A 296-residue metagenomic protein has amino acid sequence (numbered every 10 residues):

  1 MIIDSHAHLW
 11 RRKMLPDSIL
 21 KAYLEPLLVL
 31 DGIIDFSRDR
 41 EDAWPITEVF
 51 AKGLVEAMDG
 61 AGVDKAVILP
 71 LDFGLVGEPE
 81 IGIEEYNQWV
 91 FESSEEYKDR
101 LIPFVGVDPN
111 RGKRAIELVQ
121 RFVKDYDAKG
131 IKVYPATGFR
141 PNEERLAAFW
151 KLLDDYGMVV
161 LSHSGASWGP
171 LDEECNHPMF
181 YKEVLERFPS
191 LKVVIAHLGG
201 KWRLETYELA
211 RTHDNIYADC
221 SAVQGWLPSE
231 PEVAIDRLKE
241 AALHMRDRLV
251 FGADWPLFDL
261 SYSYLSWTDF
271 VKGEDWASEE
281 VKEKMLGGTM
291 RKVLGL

Functional and structural regions predicted by a protein language model:
M1-S5, R12-G60, D64-K65, Q120 (+2 more regions): Mid-to-C-terminal alpha-helical segments outside catalytic/metal-binding sites
I3-A7, A66-I68, P103-V105, K129-V133 (+4 more regions): Hydrophobic faces of well-ordered beta-strands that scaffold small-molecule active sites in alpha/beta enzyme cores
H6, M58, V90, F122 (+7 more regions): Conserved, mostly hydrophobic/aromatic
W10-K13, F73-V76, P109-K113, A166-P170 (+3 more regions): Active-site environment of divalent metal-dependent phosphoester hydrolases
V49-A57, E85-F91, E117, P178-Y181 (+2 more regions): Alpha-helical scaffolding within the catalytic cores of extracellular/periplasmic polymer-degrading hydrolases
D64-N176, G225: Active-site gating/metal-coordination segments in enzymes
D125-G130, F149-V159, R187-L191, R211-Y217 (+1 more regions): Glycine-enriched alpha-helix->loop->beta-strand junction motifs that scaffold or abut catalytic
K192, G199-L296: H/E-rich (His + Asp/Glu) clusters that bind or coordinate divalent metals
